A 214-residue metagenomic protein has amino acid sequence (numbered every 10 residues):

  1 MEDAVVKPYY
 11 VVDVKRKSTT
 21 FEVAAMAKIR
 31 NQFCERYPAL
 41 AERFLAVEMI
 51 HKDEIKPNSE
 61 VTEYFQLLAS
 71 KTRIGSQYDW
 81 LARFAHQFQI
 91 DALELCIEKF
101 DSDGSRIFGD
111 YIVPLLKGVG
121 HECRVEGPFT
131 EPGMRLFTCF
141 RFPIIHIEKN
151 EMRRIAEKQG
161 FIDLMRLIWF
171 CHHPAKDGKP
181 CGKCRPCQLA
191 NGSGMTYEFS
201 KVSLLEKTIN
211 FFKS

Functional and structural regions predicted by a protein language model:
M1-S214: Nucleotide-activated chemistry modules centered on ATP-dependent adenylation/adenylyltransferase
